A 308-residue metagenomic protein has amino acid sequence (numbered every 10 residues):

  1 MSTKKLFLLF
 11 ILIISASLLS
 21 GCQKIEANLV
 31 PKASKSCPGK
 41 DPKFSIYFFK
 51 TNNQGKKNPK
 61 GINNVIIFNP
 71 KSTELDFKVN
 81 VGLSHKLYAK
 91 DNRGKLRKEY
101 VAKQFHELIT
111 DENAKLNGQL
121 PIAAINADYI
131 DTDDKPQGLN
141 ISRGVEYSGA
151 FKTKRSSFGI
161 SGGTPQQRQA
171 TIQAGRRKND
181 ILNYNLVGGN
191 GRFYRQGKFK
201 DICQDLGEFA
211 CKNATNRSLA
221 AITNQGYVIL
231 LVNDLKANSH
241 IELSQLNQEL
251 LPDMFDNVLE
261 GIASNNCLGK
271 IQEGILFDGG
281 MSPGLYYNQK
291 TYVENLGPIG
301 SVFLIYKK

Functional and structural regions predicted by a protein language model:
M1-L8: Bacterial N-terminal signal peptides that target proteins for export
L9-S17: Bacterial N-terminal signal peptides
Q23-S157, G163-R168: Zymogen propeptides
T51-N52, F68-K71, N80-V81, N126-Y129 (+8 more regions): Fold-independent oxyanion-binding glycine-rich loops and adjacent beta-strand/coil segments at enzyme active sites
N80-A89, T171-N179, V232-N238: Short, solvent-exposed aromatic-acidic interface loops
L120-A123, S156-S157, P165-Q166, A170 (+5 more regions): Structural motif
D134-K152, C203, E208-L219, N224-K308: Conserved, well-ordered active-site substructure
K152-E208, K212-N213: A substrate-binding/cap region within the structured catalytic cores of diverse enzymes
